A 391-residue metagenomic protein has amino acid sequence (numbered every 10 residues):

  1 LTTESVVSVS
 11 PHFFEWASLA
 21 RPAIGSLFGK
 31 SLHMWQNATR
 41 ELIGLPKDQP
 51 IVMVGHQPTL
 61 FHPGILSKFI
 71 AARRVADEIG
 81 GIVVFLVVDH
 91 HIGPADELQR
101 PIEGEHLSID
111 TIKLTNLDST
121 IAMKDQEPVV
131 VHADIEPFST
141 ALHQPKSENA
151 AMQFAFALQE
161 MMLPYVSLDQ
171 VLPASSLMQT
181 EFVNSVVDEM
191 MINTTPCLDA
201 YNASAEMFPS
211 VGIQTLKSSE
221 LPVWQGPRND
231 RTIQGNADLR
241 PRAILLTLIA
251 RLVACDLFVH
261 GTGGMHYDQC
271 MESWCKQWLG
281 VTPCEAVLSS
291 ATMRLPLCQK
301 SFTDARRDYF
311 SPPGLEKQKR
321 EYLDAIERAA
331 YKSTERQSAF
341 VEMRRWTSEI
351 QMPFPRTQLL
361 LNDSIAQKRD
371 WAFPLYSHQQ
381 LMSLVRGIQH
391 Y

Functional and structural regions predicted by a protein language model:
L1-P58: N-terminal regions that are enriched for targeting/export leaders and immediately downstream pro/stem segments
D48-I79: N-terminal catalytic cores of NTP/NDP-binding nucleotidyl/phosphoryl-transfer enzymes
V54, E136-A237, P241-A254, L297-Y391: Aromatic-residue-lined binding/catalytic grooves and analogous aromatic/hydrophobic interfacial grooves in multimeric
G55-L66, Q144-E148, L257-H260, G264-M265: Short, charged/polar micro-motifs that form catalytic or ligand-binding hotspots
G55-P58, L86-H91, P173-L177, T262-G264 (+1 more regions): An acidic- and aromatic-residue-enriched active-site/binding cleft used to recognize and process polar
I79-T120, C270-K300: Catalytic or ion-translocation cores adjacent to nucleophile or general acid/base/metal-coordination motifs in diverse
V84, G235-D308: Structured mid-domain segments that build the active-site/substrate or prosthetic-cofactor binding neighborhood
F85-M161: Internal, well-ordered alpha/beta segment that forms a basic, Gly-enriched binding/recognition surface
